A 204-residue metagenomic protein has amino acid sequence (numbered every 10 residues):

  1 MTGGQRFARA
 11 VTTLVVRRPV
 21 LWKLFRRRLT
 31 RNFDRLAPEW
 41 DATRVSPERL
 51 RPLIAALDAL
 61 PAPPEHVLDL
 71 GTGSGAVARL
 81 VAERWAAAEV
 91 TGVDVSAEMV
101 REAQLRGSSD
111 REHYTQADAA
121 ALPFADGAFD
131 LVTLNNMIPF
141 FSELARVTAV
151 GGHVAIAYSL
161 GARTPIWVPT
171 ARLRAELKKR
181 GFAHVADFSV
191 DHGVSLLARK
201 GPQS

Functional and structural regions predicted by a protein language model:
T2-P61, D191: Conserved class I S-adenosyl-L-methionine
A56-A62, E83, L122-P123: Glycine-rich helix-loop-beta junction characteristic of Rossmann-like nucleotide cofactor-binding loops
L68, G73-A121: Class I SAM-dependent methyltransferase SAM/SAH-binding core
A120-V132: A short acidic, Gly/Pro-enriched loop at the edge of an enzyme's catalytic core that lines a small-molecule cofactor
D130-S142: A short SAM/SAH-binding and catalytic strip from SAM-dependent methyltransferases
F141-H153: A short glycine-rich, Lys/Arg-flanked "PGG" loop and its adjoining helix->strand segment in the class I
A155-E176: Conserved class I S-adenosyl-L-methionine
S189-S204: Core SAM-dependent methyltransferase catalytic element
